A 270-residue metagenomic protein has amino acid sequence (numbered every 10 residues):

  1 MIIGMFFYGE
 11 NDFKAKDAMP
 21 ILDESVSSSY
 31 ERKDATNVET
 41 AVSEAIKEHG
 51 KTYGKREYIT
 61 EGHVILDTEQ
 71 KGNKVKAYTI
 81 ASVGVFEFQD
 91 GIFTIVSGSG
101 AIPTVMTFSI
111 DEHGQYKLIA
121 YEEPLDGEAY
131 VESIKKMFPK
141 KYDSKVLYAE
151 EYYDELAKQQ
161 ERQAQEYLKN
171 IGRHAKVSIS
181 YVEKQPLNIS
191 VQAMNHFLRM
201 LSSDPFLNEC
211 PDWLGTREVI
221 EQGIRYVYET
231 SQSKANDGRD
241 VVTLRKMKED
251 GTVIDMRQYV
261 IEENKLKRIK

Functional and structural regions predicted by a protein language model:
G4, Y8-E69: N-terminal "first-domain core" detector
S29-Y58, K176, S180-G223: Short, non-transmembrane alpha-helical segments in secretory-pathway proteins
L66-Y78, T107-K117: A short, structured loop/turn motif at beta-sheet edges
N73-Q89, G238-L244: A short hydrophobic beta-strand element
V83-G100, K248-M256: Short, cysteine-centered beta-strand-loop-beta hairpins and adjacent loop/turn segments enriched in charged/polar
A101-V131, M247-K270: A short, surface-exposed interaction/processing loop segment used at functional sites
I119-S202, N264-K265, I269-K270: Low-complexity, intrinsically disordered terminal/linker segments enriched in charged and Gly/Pro repeats
V191-K270: A eukaryote-biased signal for long
